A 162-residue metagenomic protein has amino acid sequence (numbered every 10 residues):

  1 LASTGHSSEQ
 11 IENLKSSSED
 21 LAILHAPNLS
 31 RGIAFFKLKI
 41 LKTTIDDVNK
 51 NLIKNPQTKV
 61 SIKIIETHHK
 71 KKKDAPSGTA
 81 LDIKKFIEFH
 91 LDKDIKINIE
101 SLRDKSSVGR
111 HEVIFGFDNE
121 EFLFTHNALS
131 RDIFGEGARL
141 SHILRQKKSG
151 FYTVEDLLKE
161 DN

Functional and structural regions predicted by a protein language model:
A2-H25, A34-D46: Rossmann-fold NAD(P)-binding glycine/threonine-rich loop
T4-H6, N28-L29, T67-H69: Short, ordered loop/turn segments at secondary-structure junctions
E9, G32-A34, K71-A75: Short, well-ordered, mixed-charge alpha-helical segments that flank or form enzyme active sites
S17-P27, F117-F124: Glycine/charged-rich beta-loop-alpha catalytic/anionic-binding loops adjacent to active sites
A22-F35, N51-K59: Short, basic, helix/turn surface patches
L29, L41, D132-G135: Hydrophobic alpha-helical segments
N51-N162: C-terminal substrate-binding/catalytic lobe of Rossmann-fold NAD(P)-dependent oxidoreductases
